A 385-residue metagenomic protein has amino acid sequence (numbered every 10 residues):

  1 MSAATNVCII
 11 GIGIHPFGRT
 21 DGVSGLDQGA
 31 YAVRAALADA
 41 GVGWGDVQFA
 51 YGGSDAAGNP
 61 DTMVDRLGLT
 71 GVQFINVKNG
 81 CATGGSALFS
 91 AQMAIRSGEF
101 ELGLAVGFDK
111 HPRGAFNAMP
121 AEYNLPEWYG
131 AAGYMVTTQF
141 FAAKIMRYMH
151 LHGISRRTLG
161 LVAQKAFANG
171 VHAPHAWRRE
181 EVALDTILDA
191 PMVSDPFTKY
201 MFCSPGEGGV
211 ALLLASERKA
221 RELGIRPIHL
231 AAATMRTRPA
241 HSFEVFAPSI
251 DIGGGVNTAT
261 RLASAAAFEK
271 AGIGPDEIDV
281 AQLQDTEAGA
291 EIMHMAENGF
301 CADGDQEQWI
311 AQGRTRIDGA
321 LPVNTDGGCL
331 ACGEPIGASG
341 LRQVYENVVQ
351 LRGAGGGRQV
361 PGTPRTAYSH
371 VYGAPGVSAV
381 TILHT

Functional and structural regions predicted by a protein language model:
M1-A82, Y148-S155, W177-T186, P196 (+4 more regions): Conserved active-site "lid/cap" helical segment
M1-V23, G160-L161, M192-L262, A266 (+7 more regions): Condensing-enzyme catalytic core mediating Claisen C-C bond formation in acyl metabolism
A3-A4, G53-V106, K110-Y129, G133-F141 (+4 more regions): Conserved catalytic cysteine-centered active-site region of acyl-thioester-dependent Claisen-condensing enzymes
H15, A38-V42, D65-L69, M93-E101 (+10 more regions): Generic secondary-structure signature for well-ordered alpha-helical cores
W44-G53, Q73-N76, G103-F108, R157-Q164 (+5 more regions): Beta-strand segments within the central parallel beta-sheet cores of soluble alpha/beta enzyme folds
A57-R66, A240-A247, D285-Q308, P335-G337 (+1 more regions): Short glycine/threonine-rich loop-to-helix capping motif typified by GTGT followed within a few residues by an Asp-Pro
N79-D109, T138-H172, L212-R218, C332-G355: Active-site-proximal alpha-helical scaffold in enzymes
G107-A115, M119, A166-W177, R238-F246 (+4 more regions): Acyl-CoA/ACP chain-elongation machinery
